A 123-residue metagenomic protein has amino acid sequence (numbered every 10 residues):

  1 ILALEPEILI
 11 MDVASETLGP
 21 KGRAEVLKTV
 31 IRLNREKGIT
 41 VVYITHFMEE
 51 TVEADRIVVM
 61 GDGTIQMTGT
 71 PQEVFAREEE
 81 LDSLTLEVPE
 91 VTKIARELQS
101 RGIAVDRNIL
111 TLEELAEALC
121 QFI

Functional and structural regions predicted by a protein language model:
I1-L2: ABC ATPase C-loop
V13-A14: Walker B catalytic motif
R23-E36, E49: Helical segment within the ABC ATPase nucleotide-binding domain
G38-I44: Conserved H-loop
V52-V59: Conserved catalytic segment of ABC-fold P-loop ATPases
T68-G69: ABC ATPase "signature
L81-I123: ABC ATPase nucleotide-binding domains
